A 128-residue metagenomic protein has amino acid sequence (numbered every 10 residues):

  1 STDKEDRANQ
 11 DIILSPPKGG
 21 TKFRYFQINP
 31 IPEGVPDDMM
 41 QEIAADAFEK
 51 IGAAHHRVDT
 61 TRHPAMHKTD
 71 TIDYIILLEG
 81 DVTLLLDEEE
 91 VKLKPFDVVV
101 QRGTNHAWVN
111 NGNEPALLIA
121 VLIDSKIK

Functional and structural regions predicted by a protein language model:
S1-P30: Short, well-structured hydrophobic secondary-structure segments
T2-D11, R57-R62, R102: Short acidic (Asp/Glu) patches
K22-T69, G103-N105: Conserved short histidine dyad/triad with adjacent acidic residue
Q27, H67-L84, D124: Short, conserved beta-strand element in jelly-roll/cupin
D73-Y74, V100-A107, N113-K128: A short hydrophobic beta-strand segment most commonly corresponding to one strand of the jelly-roll/cupin
V82, V91, H106: Glycine-centered loop/turn positions within well-structured domains that cap or flank conserved ligand/cofactor-binding
D87-G103: Short acidic-glycine-tyrosine-enriched beta hairpin
